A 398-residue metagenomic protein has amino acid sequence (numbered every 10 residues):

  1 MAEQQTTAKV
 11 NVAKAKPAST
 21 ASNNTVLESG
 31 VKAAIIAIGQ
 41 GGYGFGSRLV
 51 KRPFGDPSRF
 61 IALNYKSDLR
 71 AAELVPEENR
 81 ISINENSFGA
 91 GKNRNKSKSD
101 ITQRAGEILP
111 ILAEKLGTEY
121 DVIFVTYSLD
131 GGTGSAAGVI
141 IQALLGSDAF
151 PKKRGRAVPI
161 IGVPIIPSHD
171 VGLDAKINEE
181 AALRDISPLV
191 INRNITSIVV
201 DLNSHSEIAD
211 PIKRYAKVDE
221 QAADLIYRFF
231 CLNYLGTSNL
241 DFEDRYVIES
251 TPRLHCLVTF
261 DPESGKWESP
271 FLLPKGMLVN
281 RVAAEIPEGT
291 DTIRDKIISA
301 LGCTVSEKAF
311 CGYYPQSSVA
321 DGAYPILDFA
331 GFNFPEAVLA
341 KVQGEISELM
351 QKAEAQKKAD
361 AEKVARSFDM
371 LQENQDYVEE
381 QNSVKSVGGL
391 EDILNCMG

Functional and structural regions predicted by a protein language model:
A2-G398: Tubulin/FtsZ superfamily GTPase core signature
